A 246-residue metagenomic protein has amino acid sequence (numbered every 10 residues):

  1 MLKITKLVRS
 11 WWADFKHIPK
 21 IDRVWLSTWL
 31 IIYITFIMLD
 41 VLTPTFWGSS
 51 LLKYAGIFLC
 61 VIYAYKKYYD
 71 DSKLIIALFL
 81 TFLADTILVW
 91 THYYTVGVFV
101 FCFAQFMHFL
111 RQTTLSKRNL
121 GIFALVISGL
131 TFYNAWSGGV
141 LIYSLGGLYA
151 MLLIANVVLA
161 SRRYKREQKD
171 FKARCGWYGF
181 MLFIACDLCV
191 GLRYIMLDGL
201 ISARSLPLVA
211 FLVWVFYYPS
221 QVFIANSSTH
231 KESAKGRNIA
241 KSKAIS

Functional and structural regions predicted by a protein language model:
L2-S246: Polytopic alpha-helical membrane-helix bundles and their juxtamembrane interface segments in multi-pass membrane
